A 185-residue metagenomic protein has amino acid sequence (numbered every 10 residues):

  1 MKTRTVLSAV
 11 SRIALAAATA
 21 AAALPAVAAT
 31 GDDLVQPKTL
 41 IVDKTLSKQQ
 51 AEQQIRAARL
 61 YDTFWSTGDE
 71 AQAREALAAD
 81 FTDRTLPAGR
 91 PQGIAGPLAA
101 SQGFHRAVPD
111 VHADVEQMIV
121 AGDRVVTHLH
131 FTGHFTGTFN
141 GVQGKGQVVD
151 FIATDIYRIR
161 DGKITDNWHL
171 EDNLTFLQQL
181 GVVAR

Functional and structural regions predicted by a protein language model:
K2-A14: Bacterial N-terminal signal peptides that target proteins for export
A28-E75, A79, V183-R185: Short, low-complexity N-terminal intrinsically disordered segments enriched in polar/charged residues
I55, E70-G122: A solvent-exposed, acidic/Ser-Thr-rich amphipathic alpha-helical stretch
D123-F135: A short hydrophobic beta-strand element
G133-D161: Exposed beta-sheet edge and beta->alpha loop/turn motif
D150-Q178: Short beta-strand edge/turn micro-motifs at domain boundaries
